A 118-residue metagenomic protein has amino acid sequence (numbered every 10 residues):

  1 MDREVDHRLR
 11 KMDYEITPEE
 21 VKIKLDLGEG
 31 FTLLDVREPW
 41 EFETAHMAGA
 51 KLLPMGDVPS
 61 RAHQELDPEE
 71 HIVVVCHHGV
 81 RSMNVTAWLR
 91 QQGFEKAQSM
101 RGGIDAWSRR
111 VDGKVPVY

Functional and structural regions predicted by a protein language model:
M1-T32, P39-H71, V80-Y118: Rhodanese-like catalytic fold shared by cysteine-dependent sulfurtransferases and DSP/PTP-type phosphatases
V74-V75: Short, surface-exposed ligand- or partner-binding patches at beta-edge/loop junctions that are enriched in aromatics
